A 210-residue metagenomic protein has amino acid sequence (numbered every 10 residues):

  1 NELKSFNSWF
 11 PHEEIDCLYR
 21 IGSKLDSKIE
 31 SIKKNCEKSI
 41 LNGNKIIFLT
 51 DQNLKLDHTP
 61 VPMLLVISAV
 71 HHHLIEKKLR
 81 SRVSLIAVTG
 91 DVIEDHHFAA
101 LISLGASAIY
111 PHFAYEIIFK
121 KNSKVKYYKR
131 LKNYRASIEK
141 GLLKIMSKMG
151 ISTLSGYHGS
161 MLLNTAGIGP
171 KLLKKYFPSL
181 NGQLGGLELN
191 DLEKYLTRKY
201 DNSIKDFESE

Functional and structural regions predicted by a protein language model:
N1-K28, N35-S39, G43-I46, H97-F98 (+3 more regions): Flexible, glycine-rich loop/tail regions that form catalytic "lids" or insertion modules at the edges of active sites
R20-I21, L54-K55, G90-D95: Short acidic loop-to-helix transition motifs that present clustered carboxylates
L49-L65: Glycine-rich, proline-tolerant flexible connector loops at the mouths of alpha/beta enzymes
D51, V70, L101, T153: Conserved, mostly hydrophobic/aromatic
Q52-L54, G90, A106, F113-E116: Short, ordered loop/turn segments at secondary-structure junctions
T59, I86-D91, M149: Glycine- and other small-residue-rich loops at beta-strand/loop junctions that grip anionic moieties
V61-A87, N133-K144: Alpha-helix-loop-beta-strand connector modules within alpha/beta enzyme cores
D91-G105: Catalytic cores of alpha/beta
